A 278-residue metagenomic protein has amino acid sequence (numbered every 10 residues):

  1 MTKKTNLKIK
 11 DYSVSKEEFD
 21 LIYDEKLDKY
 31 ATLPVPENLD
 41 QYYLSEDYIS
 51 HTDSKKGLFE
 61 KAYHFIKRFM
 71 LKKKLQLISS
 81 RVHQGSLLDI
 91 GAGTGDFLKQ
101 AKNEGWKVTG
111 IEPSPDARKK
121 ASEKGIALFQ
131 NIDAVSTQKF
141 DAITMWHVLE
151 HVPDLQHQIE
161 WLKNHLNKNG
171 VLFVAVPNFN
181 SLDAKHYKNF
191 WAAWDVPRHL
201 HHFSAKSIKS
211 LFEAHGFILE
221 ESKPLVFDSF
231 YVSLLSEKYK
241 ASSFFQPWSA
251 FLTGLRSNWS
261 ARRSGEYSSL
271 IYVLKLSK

Functional and structural regions predicted by a protein language model:
M1-G57: N-terminal juxtadomain amphipathic helix that follows a signal peptide/anchor or precedes a small N-terminal auxiliary
N6-S15, E221-K278: A C-terminal cap/extension of S-adenosyl-L-methionine-dependent methyltransferases that defines the acceptor-substrate
S15-E18, H199-A205, S264-G265: Short, solvent-exposed loop/helix junctions and linker helices that flank or host conserved functional motifs
K29-L33, E46-S50, A214, I218 (+2 more regions): Phosphate/oxyanion-binding loops and surfaces in catalytic or ligand/nucleic-acid-binding neighborhoods
K56-F59, Y187-V196, L235-S242: Short glycine/proline- and charge-enriched loop/turn segments that cap or connect secondary-structure elements
L58-K73: Conserved SAM-binding loop and adjacent beta-strand
A62-I66, W146, V196: Conserved short-loop catalytic and cofactor-binding motifs
M70-F190, L200-H215, L225-F227, S269-L276: Conserved SAM-binding loop
